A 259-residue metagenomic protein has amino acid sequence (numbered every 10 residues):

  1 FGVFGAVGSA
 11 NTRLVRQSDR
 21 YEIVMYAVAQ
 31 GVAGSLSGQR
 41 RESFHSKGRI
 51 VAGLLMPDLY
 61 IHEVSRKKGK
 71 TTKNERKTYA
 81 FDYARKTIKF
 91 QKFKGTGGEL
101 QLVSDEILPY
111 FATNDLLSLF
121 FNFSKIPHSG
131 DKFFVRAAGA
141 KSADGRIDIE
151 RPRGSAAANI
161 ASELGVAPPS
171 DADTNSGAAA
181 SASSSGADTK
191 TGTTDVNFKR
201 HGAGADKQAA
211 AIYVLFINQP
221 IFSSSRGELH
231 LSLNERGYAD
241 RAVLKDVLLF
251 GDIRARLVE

Functional and structural regions predicted by a protein language model:
F1-Y83, P127-E259: Acidic, serine/threonine-rich low-complexity disordered tracts
Y83-D148: Active-site/ligand-binding surface loops and adjacent short beta/alpha elements that line catalytic pockets across
